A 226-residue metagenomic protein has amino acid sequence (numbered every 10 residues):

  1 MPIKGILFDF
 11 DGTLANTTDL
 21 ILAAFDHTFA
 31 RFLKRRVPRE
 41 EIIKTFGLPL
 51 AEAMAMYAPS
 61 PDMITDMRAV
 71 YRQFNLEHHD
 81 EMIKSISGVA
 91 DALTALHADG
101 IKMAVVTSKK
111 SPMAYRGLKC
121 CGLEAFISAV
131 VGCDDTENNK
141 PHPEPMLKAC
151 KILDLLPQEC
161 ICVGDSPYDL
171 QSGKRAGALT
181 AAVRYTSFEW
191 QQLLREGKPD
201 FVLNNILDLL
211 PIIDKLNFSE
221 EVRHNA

Functional and structural regions predicted by a protein language model:
M1, A98-I101, L153-E159, L216-S219: Glycine-rich phosphate-binding loop signature in dinucleotide/nucleotide-binding domains
M1-A90, T94-H97: N-terminal helical cap/lid subdomain that shapes the substrate entry/recognition surface in HAD-like hydrolases
G5, K140-L170: Conserved Lys-Pro-Asp/Glu-containing loop-to-beta segment of HAD-superfamily phosphomonoesterases, centered on
F25, V89-L118: Substrate-recognition element of Asp-dependent hydrolases with the DxDx(T/V) motif
E124-S128, L156: Conserved H-loop
I161-F201: Acidic, Mg2+-coordinating phosphoryl-transfer loop and its flanking beta/alpha structural elements, shared across
